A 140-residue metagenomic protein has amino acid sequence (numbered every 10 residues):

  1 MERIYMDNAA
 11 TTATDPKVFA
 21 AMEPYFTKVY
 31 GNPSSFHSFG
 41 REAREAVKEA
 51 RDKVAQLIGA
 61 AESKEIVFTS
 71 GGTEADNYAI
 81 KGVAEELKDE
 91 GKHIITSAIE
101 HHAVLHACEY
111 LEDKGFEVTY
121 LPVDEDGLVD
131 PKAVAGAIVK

Functional and structural regions predicted by a protein language model:
M1-K140: Pyridoxal 5′-phosphate
